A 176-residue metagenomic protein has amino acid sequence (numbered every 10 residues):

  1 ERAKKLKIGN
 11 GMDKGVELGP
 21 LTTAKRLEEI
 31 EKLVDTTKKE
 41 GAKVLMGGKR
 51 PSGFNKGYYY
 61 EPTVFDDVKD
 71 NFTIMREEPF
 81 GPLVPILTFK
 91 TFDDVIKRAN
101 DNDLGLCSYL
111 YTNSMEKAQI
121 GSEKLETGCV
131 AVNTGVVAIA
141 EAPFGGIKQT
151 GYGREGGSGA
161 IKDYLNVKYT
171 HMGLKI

Functional and structural regions predicted by a protein language model:
E1-K69, V132, I176: ALDH superfamily catalytic-core signature
K4, S52, Y59-I176: Conserved C-terminal structural/oligomerization subdomain of aldehyde/semialdehyde dehydrogenase
